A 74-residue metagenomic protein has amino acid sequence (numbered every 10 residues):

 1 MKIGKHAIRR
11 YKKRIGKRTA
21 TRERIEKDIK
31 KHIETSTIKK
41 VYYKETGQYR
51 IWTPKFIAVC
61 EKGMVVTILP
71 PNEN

Functional and structural regions predicted by a protein language model:
M1-N74: Ribonuclease/tRNase effector modules and their secretory precursors
